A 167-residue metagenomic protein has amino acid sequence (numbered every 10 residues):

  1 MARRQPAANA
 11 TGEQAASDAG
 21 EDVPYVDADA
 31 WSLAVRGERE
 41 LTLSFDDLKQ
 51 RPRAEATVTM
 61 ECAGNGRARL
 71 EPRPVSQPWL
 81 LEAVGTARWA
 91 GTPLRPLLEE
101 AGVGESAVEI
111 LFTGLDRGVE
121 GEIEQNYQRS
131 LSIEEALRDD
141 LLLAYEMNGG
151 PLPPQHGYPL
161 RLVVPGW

Functional and structural regions predicted by a protein language model:
M1-W167: Structured, non-membrane catalytic/scaffold regions adjacent to prosthetic-group chemistry
